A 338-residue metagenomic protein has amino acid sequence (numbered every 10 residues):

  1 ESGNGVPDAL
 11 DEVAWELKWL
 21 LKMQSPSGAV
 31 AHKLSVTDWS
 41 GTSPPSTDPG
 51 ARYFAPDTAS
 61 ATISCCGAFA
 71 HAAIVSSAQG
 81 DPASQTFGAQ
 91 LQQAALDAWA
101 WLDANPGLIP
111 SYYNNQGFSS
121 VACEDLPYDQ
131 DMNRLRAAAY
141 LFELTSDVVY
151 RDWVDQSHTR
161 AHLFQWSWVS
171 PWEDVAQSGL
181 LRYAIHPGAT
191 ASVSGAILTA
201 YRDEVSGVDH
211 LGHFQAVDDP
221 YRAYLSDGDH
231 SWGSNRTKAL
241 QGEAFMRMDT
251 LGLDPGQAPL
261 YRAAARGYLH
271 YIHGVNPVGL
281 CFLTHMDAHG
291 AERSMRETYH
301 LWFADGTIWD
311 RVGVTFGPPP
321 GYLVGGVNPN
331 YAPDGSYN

Functional and structural regions predicted by a protein language model:
E1, V6, K18, K33-V75 (+3 more regions): Aromatic (Trp/Tyr) and acidic
P7-A29: Carboxylate/His-rich catalytic cores and anion/metal-binding grooves
Q24-L34, G107-S111, S146-V149: Proline-centered turn/helix-capping motifs that create local helix->coil transitions or kinks
S25, A31-S35, A78, N114 (+2 more regions): Short, solvent-exposed loop/turn and secondary-structure capping segments
I74-G80, Q85-L91: N-terminal module-boundary/linker segments of secreted carbohydrate-active enzymes
D81, L108-Y112, A122-E124: Flexible helix-coil transition and linker loops at the boundaries of alpha-helical arrays
A89, Q93-A100, A104-G107, S111: Hydrophobic, small-residue-rich alpha-helical packing segments that form membrane-like cores
T159-S167: Solenoid-like repeat scaffolds
